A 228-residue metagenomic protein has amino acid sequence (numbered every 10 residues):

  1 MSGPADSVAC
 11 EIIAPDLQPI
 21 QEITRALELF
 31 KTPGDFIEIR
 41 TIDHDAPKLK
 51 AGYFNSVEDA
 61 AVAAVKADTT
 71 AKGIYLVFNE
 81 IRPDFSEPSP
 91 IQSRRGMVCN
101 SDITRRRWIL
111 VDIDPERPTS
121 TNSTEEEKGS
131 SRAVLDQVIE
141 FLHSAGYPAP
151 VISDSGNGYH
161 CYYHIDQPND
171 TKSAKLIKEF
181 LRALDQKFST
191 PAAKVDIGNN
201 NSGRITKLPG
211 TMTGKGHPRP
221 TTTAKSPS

Functional and structural regions predicted by a protein language model:
S2-N157, H164-A183: Signature for HUH/AEP ssDNA processing cores
D102, L110, D114, T190 (+1 more regions): Bulky hydrophobic/aromatic packing residues
Y159-H160, G216: Short, well-ordered, mixed-charge alpha-helical segments that flank or form enzyme active sites
L181-A192: A common structural junction motif
P191-S228: Catalytic "initiation/cleavage/transfer" segments centered on a nucleophilic residue and adjacent nucleic-acid-engaging
